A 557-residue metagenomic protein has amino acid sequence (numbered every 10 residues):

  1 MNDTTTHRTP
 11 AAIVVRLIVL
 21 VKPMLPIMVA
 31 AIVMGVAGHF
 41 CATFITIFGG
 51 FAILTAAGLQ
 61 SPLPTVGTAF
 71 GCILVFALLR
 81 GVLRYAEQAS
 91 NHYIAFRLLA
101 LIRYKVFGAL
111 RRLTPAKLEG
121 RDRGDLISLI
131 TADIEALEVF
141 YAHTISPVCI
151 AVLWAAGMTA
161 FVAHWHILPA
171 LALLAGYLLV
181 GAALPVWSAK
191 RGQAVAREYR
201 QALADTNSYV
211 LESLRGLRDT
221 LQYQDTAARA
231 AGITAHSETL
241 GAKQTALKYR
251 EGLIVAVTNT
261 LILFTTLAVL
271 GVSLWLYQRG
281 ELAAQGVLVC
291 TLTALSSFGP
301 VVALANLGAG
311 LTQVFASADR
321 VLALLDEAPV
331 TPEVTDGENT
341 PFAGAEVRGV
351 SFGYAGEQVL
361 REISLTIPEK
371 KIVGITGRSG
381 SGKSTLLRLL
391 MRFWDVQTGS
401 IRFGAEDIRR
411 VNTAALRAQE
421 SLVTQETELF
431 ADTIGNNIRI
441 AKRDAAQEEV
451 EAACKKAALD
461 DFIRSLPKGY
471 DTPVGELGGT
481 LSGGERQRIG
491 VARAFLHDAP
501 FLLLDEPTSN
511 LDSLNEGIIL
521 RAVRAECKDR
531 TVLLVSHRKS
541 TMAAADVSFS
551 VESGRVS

Functional and structural regions predicted by a protein language model:
M1-A42, P62-A69, E87, N91 (+11 more regions): Membrane-integrated ABC transporters
N2-T9, S90, F96, Y104-S128 (+6 more regions): Short intracellular "coupling" helices and adjacent cytoplasmic loop segments at the cytosolic face of multi-pass
I18-P26, P115-L118, A132-Y141, I145 (+11 more regions): An intracellular "coupling" helix at the cytosolic face of ABC transporter transmembrane type-1 domains
P23, I27-F40, H143-E198, G271-L282: Transmembrane helices of ABC transporter permease
M28-L83, H164-L168, E281-A284: Transmembrane helix-loop-helix hairpins at lipid-water interfaces of multipass membrane proteins, especially the type-1
T55-G71, F161-G176, R250-D319, L324-L325: Helix-loop-helix
A89-G108, C149-I150, L173-R218, D225 (+6 more regions): Cytoplasmic coupling helices
T340-S557: ABC-type nucleotide-binding domain
